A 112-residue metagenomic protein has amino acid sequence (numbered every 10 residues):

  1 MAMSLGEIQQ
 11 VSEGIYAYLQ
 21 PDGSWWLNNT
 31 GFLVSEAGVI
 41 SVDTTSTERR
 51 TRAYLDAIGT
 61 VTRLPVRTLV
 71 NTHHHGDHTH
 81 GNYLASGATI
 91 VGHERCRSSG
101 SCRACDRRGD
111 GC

Functional and structural regions predicted by a protein language model:
M1-I8: Short acidic, Pro/Gly- and aromatic-enriched capping/linker segments at domain boundaries
I8-A57: Conserved beta-strand hairpin/beta-sheet module of binuclear metal-dependent hydrolase folds, prominently
G23-S24, S46-E48, H74-H78, C96-S98: Solvent-exposed loop/turn segments at secondary-structure junctions within structured extracellular/periplasmic domains
A37-G38, R49-G92: Active-site metal-binding motif and surrounding structural segment of the metallo-beta-lactamase
V42, A88, D110: Conserved N-terminal glycine/acidic-rich loop preference
G92-C112: Acidic/polar short surface loop at catalytic or gating sites that assists cofactor/ion binding and chemistry
